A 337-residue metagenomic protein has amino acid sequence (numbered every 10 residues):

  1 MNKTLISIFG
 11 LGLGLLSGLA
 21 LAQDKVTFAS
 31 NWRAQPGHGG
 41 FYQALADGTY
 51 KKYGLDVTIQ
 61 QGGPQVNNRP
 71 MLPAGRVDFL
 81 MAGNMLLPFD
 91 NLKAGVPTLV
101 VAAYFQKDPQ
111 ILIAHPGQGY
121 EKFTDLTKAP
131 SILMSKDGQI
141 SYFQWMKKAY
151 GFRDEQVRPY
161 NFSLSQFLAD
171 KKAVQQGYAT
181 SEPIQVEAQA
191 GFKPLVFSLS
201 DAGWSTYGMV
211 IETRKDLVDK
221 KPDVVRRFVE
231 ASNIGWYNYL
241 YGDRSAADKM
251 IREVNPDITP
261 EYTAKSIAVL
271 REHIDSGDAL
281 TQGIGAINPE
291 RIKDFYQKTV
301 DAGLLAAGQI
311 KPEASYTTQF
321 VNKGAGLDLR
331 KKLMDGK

Functional and structural regions predicted by a protein language model:
M1-F9: Bacterial N-terminal signal peptides that target proteins for export
S17-L19: N-terminal signal peptide c-region/cleavage motif recognized by signal peptidases
D24-A169, A173-G177: Short, glycine-/small- and polar/acidic-enriched structural segments that line small-molecule recognition paths
Q35, G62-V66, L133-I140, G177 (+3 more regions): Soluble non-cytosolic domains of exported or imported proteins
T49-K52, Y150-F152, A190-G191, D257-I258 (+1 more regions): Short helix-capping segments at alpha-helix termini
L86, Q118, F162-P260: Pocket-lining segment of extracytoplasmic ligand-binding domains
K221-A306: Secondary-structure end/capping motifs
K293-K337: Conserved C-terminal helix/tail region of periplasmic/extracytoplasmic solute-binding proteins
